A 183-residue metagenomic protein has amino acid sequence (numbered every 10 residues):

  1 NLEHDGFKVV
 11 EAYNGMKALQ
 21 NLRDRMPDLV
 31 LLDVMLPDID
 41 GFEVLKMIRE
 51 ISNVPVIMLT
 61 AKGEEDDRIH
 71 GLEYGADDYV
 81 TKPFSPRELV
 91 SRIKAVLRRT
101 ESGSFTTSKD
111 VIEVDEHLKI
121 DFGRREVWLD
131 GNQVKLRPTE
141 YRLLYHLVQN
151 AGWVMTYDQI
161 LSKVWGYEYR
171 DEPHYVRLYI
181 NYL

Functional and structural regions predicted by a protein language model:
N1-V10: Two-component/phosphorelay signaling modules centered on CheY-like receiver
E11-L29: Acidic, metal-coordinating helix/loop segments flanking the phosphotransfer/catalytic sites of two-component signaling
A12-Y13, L36-I39, D66: Hydrophobic residue at a beta-alpha junction that N-caps the helix immediately following a catalytic beta-strand/loop
M26-D28, I51-V56, R170: His-Asp phosphorelay/catalytic-motif detector in bacterial-type signaling
V34-M35, K62: The short loop immediately C-terminal to the conserved phospho-acceptor aspartate in CheY-like receiver
D40, K46, E50-I51, P55-V114: Basic, amphipathic DNA-recognition helix from helix-turn-helix-like DNA-binding domains
S85-R98, K135-Y145, Y157, Y169-L183: DNA-recognition element of transcription regulators
A95-V154, D158: Short, Lys/Arg-enriched segments at the junction into DNA-binding effector domains of transcriptional regulators
